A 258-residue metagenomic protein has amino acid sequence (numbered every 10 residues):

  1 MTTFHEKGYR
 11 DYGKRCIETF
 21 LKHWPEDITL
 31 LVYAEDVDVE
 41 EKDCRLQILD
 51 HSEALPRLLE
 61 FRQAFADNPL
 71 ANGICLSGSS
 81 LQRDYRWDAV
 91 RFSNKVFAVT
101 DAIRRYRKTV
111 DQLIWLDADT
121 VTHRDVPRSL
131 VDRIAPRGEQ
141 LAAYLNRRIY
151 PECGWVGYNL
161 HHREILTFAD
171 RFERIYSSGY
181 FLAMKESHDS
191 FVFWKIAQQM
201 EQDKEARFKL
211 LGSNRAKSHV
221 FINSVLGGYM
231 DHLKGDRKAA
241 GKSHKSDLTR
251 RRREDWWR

Functional and structural regions predicted by a protein language model:
M1-L81, V90, R104-T109, L160-R163 (+2 more regions): N-terminal anchoring/stem segment of glycosyltransferases
D11-K14, S93-F97, S187-K195: A structural signal for well-ordered alpha-helical segments within the folded catalytic domains of diverse enzymes
H23, D101-R105, K195-D203: Active-site catalytic microenvironments for nucleophilic, acid-base chemistry
L31-Y33, Q112-D117, L141-A143, E205-G212: A structural signal for short, well-ordered beta-strand segments and their strand-loop junctions that often border
D84: Short acidic-hydrophobic catalytic motif
W87, R91-A142: GT-A fold catalytic core of metal-dependent nucleotide-sugar glycosyltransferases, centered on the diacidic
T122-S190: Conserved catalytic core of nucleotide-sugar-dependent glycosyltransferases
H162-W257: Catalytic core and acceptor-binding pocket of nucleotide-sugar-dependent glycosyltransferases
